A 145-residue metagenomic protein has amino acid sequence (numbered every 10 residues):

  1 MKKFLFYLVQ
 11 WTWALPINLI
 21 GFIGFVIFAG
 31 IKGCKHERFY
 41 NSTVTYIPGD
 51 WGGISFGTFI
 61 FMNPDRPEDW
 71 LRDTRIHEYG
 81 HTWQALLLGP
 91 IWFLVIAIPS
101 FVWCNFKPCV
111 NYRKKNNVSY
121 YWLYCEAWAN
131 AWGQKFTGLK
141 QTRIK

Functional and structural regions predicted by a protein language model:
M1-K2, H77: Short amphipathic alpha-helical segments and their helix-coil junctions
K2-C34, T43-D50, P64, W92-K145: Metalloprotease/metallohydrolase-associated module, dominated by Zn2+-dependent proteases
K3, W70, L87-I91: Membrane-helix interface segments
E37-R38: Short amphipathic, positively biased membrane-proximal segments that drive organelle/inner-membrane targeting
D50-G53, F59-I76, L86: Short pre-active-site segment immediately N-terminal to the catalytic Zn-binding motif
H77-E78, E126: Acidic active-site catalytic centers that drive phospho-/nucleotidyl reactions and related ester hydrolyses
Y79-I96: Catalytic Zn2+-binding segment of zinc metalloproteases
